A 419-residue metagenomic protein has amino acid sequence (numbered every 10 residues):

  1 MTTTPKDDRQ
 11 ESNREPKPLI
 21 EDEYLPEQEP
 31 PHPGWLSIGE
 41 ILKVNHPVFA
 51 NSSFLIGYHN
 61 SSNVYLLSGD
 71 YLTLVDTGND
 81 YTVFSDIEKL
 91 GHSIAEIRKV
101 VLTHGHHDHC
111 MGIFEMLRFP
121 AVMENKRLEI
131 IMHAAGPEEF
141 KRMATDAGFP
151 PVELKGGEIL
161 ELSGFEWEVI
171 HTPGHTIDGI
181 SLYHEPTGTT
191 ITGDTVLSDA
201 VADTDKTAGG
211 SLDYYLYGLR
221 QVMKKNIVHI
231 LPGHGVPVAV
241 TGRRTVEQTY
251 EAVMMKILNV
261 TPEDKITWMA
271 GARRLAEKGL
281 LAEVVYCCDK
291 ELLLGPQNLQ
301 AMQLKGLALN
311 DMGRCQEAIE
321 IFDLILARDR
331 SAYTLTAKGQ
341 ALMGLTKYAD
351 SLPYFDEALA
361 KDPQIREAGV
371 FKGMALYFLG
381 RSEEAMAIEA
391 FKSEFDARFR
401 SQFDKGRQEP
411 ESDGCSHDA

Functional and structural regions predicted by a protein language model:
Y24-I38, L42-V44, V122-H171, T176-I177 (+5 more regions): Metallo-beta-lactamase
W35-L90, S181-T195: Conserved beta-strand hairpin/beta-sheet module of binuclear metal-dependent hydrolase folds, prominently
D80, E166-P173, I177-P262: Metallo-beta-lactamase
D80-F84, E88-L162, V196: Active-site HxH/HxHxD metal-binding segment of metal-dependent hydrolases
I266, Q300, Y333, E367 (+1 more regions): Start-of-helix register in tetratricopeptide repeats
E277, D311, G344-L345, F378: Register position in tetratricopeptide repeats
